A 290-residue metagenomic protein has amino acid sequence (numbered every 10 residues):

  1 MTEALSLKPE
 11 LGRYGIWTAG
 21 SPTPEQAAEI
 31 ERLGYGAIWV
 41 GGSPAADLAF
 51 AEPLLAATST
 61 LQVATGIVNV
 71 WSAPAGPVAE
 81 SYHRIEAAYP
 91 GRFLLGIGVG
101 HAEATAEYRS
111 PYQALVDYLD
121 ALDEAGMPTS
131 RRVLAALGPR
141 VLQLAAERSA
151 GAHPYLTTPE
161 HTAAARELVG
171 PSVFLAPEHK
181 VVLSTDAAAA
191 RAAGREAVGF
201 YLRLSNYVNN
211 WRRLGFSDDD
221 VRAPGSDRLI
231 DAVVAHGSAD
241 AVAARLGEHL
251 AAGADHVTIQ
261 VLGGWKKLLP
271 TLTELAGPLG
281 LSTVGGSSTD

Functional and structural regions predicted by a protein language model:
M1-D290: Active-site-adjacent structural elements that line small-molecule/cofactor binding pockets in enzymes
